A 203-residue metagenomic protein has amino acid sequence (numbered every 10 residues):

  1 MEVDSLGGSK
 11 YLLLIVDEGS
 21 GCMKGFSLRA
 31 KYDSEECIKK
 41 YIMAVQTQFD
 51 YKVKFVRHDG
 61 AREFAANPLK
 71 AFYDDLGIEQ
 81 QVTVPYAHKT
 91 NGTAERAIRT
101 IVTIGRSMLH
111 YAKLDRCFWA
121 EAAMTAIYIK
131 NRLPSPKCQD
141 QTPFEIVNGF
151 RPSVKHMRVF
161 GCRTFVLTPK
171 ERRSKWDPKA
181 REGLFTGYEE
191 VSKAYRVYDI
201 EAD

Functional and structural regions predicted by a protein language model:
M1-D203: Anionic group-binding determinants
